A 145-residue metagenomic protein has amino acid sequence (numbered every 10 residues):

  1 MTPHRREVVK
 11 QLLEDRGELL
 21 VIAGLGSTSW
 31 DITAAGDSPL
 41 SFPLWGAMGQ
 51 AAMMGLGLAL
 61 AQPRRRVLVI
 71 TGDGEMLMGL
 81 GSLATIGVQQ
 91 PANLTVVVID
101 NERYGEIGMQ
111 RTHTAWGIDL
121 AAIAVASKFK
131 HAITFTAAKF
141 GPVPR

Functional and structural regions predicted by a protein language model:
T2-K10, A34-R145: Thiamine diphosphate
T2-R5, D15-L20: N-terminal, charge-rich interaction modules
L19-D37: Acidic-glycine-rich active-site phosphate/pyrophosphate-binding loop
